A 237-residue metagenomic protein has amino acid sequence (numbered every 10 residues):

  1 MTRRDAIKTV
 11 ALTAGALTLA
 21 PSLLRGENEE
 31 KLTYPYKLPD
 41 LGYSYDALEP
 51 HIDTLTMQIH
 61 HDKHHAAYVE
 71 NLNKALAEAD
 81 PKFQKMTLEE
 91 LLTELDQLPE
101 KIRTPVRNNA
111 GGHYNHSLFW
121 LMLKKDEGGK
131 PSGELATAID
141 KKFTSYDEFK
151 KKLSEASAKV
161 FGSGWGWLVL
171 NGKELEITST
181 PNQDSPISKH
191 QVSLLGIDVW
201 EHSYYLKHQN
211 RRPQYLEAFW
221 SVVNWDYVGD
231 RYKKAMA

Functional and structural regions predicted by a protein language model:
D5-R25: N-terminal export signals
S22-I52: C-terminal segment of N-terminal export signals and the immediately downstream linker at the start of the mature
L38, H65, H113, L168 (+2 more regions): Divalent metal-coordination and catalytic microenvironments
L55-E70, T93: Structured secondary-structure scaffolds
Q58, A66, V106-G129, L194-R212: Short, contiguous alpha-helical
K63, K74-Q84, L88-E90, E94-N171 (+1 more regions): All-alpha RGS (Regulator of G-protein Signaling) helical domain and cognate RGS-like helical scaffolds
E155-Q209, E217-V223: An amphipathic alpha-helical core segment
Q214-A237: N-terminal targeting pre-sequences for secretion and organelle import
